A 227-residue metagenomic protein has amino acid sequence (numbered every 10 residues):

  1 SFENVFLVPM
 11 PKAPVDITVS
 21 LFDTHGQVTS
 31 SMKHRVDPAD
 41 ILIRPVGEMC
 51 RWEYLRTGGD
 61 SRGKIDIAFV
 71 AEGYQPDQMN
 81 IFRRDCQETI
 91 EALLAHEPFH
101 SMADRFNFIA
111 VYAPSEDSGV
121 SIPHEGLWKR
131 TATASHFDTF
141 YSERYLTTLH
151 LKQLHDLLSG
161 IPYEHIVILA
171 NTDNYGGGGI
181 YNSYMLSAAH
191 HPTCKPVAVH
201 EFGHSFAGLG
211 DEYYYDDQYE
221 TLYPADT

Functional and structural regions predicted by a protein language model:
S1-I43: Beta-strand-enriched, solvent-exposed domains that form extended recognition/catalytic surfaces
I43-A95, A110-V120: Fold-level signature of zinc-dependent metallopeptidase catalytic domains
G59-G63, H100-A103, L158-Y163: Extracellular/periplasmic catalytic domains that process cell-envelope and extracellular macromolecules
G73-P76, P114-S118, T172-G177, P192-C194 (+1 more regions): Solvent-exposed loop/turn segments at secondary-structure junctions within structured extracellular/periplasmic domains
M79-F82, G177-E201: Short pre-active-site segment immediately N-terminal to the catalytic Zn-binding motif
R105-Y181: Active-site-proximal segments of metallohydrolase catalytic domains
F202-Q218: Catalytic Zn2+-binding segment of zinc metalloproteases
L222-T227: Metalloprotease/metallohydrolase-associated module, dominated by Zn2+-dependent proteases
